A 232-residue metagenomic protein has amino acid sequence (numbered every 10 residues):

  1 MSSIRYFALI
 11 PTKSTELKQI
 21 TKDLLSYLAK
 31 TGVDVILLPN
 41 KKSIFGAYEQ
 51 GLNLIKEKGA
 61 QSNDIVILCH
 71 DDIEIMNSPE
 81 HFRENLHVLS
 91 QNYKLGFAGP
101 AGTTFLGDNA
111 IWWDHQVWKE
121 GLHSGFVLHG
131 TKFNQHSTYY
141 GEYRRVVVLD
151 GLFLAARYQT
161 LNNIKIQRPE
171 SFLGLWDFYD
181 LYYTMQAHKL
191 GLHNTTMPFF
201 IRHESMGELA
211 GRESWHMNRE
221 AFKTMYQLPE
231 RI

Functional and structural regions predicted by a protein language model:
M1-I65: N-terminal anchoring/stem segment of glycosyltransferases
I44-E49, L149-L152, W176-M185: Conserved glycosyltransferase catalytic-site signature
S62-E74: Short beta-strand-to-loop acidic/aromatic patch adjacent to the donor-nucleotide binding site
N63, Y93-L95, L192: Short, high-confidence coil segments that cap the C-terminus of an alpha-helix and link into the following beta-strand
D72-V88: Acidic donor-binding/catalytic loop of UDP-sugar-dependent glycosyltransferases, especially processive GT2
E84-Q167: Conserved catalytic core of nucleotide-sugar-dependent glycosyltransferases
Q167-I232: C-terminal catalytic/acceptor-binding lobe
